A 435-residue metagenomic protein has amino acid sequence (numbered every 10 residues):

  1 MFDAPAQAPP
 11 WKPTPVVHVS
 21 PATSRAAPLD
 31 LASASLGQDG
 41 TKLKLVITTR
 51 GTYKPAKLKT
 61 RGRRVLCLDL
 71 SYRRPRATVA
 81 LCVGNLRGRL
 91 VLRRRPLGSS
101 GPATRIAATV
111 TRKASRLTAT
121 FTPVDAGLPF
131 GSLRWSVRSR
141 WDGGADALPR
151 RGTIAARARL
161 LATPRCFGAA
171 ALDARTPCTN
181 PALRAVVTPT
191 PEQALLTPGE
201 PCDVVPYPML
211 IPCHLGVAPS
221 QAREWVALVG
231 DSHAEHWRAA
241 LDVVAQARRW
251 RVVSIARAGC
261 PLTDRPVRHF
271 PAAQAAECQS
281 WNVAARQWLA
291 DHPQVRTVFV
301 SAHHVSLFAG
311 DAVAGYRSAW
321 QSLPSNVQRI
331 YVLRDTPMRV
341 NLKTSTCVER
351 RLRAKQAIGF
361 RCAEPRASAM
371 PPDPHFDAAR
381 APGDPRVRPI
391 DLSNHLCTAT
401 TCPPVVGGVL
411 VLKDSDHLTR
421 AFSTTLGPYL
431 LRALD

Functional and structural regions predicted by a protein language model:
F2-P5, P9-V91, D142-A145: Surface-exposed, glycine/proline- and aromatic-rich loop segments on solvent-exposed faces across compartments
Q38, R112-A114, Q221, K413: Surface-exposed coil/turn segments at beta-strand junctions on protein surfaces, enriched
R50-K54, V124, D231: Short solvent-exposed strand-capping/beta-turn motif centered on an Asx-Ser/Thr pair
A77-R87, L148-A158, H214-G216, A227: Short amphipathic beta-strand/extended segments with alternating polar/hydrophobic composition
G88-V91, R95, D231: Short, low-complexity Pro/Thr/Gly
L92-G127: Acidic, glycine-rich flexible loop segments
K113-I154: Ser/Thr/Pro-rich, low-complexity mucin-like regions that serve as glycosylated stalks/linkers or repetitive adhesive
A155, L161-D435: Extracellular/periplasmic envelope-modification machinery, especially enzymes that add or remove acyl/ester groups on
